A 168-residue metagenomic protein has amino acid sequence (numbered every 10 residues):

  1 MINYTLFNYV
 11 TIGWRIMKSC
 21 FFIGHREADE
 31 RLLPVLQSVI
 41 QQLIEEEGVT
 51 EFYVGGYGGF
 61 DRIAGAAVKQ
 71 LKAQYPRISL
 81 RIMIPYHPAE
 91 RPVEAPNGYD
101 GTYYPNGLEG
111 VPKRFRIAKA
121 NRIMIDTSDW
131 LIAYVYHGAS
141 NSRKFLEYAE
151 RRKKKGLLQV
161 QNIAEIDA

Functional and structural regions predicted by a protein language model:
M1-I16: Short, Lys/Arg-enriched N-terminal segments with co-localized hydrophobic residues within the first ~10-30 amino acids
M17-S19, G24-A168: Acidic/glycine-enriched connector segments
